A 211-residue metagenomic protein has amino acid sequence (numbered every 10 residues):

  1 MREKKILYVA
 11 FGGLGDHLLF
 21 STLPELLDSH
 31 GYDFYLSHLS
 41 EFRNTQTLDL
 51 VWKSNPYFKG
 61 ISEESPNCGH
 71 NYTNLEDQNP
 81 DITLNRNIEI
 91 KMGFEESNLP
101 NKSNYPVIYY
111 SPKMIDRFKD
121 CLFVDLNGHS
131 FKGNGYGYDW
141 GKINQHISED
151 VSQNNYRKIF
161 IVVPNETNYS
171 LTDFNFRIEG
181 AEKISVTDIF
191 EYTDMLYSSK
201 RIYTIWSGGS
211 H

Functional and structural regions predicted by a protein language model:
M1-H211: Catalytic machinery of carbohydrate-active enzymes, primarily nucleotide-sugar-dependent glycosyltransferases
